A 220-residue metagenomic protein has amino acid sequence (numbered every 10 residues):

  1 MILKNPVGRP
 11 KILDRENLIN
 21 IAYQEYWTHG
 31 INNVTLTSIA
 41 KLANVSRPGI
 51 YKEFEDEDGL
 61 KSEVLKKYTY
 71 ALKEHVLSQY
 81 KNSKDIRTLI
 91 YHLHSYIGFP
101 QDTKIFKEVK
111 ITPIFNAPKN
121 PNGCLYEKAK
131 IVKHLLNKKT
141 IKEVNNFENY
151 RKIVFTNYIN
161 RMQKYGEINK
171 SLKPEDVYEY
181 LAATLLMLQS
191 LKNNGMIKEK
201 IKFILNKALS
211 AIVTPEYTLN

Functional and structural regions predicted by a protein language model:
M1-N5, S95-T103, K107, I153-K164 (+1 more regions): C-terminal peripheral helix-coil segments that are non-catalytic and often amphipathic
I2-L3, N17, I21, E25-K67: Helix-turn-helix
E16, N20, C124-E127: Short alpha-helical elements of helix-turn-helix
I21-T28, H75, Q79, Y180-L191: Solvent-exposed, amphipathic alpha-helical segments
K61, L65, T69, I141-K152 (+1 more regions): Amphipathic, non-transmembrane alpha-helical scaffold segments
E63, L77-P121, P174-L181: Hydrophobic alpha-helical connector segments
N116-K164: Amphipathic alpha-helical packing segments from all-alpha helical-bundle domains
K142-E148, K164-Y180, E199: All-alpha amphipathic helical-bundle segments outside canonical DNA-binding/catalytic cores that form hydrophobic
